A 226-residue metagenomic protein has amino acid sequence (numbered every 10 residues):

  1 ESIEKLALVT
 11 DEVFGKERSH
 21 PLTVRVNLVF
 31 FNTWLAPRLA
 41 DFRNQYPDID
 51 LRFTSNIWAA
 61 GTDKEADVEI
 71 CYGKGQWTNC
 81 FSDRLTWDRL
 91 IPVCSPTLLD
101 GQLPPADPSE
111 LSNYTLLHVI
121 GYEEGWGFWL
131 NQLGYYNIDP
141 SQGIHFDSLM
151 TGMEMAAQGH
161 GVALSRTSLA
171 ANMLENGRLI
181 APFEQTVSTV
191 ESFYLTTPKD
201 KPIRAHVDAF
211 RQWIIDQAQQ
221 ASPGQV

Functional and structural regions predicted by a protein language model:
E4-R25: Short helix-loop hinge/linker segments at domain boundaries
S19-W77: Central regulatory/effector-binding core of bacterial HTH transcription factors
T23-R25, E69, V93, L117 (+2 more regions): Short, well-ordered beta-strand segments
T54-L117, G121-E124, L130-H145: Acidic, Gly/Pro-rich loop/turn segments at junctions of secondary structure
G61-T62, L111, E154-G159, L174 (+1 more regions): Hydrophobic residues within well-ordered alpha-helices
W77-S82, T86, M173-F183: Ligand-binding "clamshell"
I138-A181, S188: Hydrophobic hinge/microswitch elements
F183-G224: A late-sequence structural motif
